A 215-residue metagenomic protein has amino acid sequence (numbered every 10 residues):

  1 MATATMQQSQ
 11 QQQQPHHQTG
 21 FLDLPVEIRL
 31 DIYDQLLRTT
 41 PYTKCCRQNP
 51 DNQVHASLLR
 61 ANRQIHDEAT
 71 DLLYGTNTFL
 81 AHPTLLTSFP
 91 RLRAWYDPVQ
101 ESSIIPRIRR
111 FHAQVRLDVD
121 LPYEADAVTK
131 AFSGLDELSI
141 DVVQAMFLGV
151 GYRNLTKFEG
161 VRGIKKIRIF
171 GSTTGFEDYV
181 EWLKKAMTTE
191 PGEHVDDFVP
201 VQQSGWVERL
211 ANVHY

Functional and structural regions predicted by a protein language model:
M1-D23, L30-D34, T40-T43, V213-Y215: CRL adaptor-proximal regions
A2-Q10, S103-P106, R110-Y215: Eukaryotic C-terminal
Q8, F21-D23, L37-K130: Hydrophobic regular-secondary-structure patch
H16, I28, S57, A61: Conserved alpha-helical elements of sugar-nucleotide-dependent glycosyltransferases
T19, H55-A56, H82-P83, V180 (+2 more regions): Generic N-terminal initiation segments characterized by hydrophobic and/or small/turn-forming residues
Y33-D34, T70, V180-E181: A short local structural element in Rossmann-fold oxidoreductases
